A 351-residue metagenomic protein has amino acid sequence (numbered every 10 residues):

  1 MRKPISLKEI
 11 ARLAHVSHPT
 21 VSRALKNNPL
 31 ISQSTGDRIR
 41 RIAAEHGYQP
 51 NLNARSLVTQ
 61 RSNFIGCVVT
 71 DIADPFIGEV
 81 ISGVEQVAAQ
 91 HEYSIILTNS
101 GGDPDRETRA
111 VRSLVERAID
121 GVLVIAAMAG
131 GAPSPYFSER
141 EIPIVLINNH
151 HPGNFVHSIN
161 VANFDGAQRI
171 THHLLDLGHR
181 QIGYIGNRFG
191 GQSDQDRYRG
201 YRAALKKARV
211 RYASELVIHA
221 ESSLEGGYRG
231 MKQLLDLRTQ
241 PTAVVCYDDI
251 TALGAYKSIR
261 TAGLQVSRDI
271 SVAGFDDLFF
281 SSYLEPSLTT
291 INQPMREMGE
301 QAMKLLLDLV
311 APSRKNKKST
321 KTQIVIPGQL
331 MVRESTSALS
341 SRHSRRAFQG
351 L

Functional and structural regions predicted by a protein language model:
M1-S6, Q60-H172, D176, L234-D236: Alpha-helical recognition/docking segments in bacterial nutrient-uptake and carbohydrate-utilization systems
M1-S62, L351: N-terminal helix-turn-helix DNA-binding module of bacterial transcription factors
L13, H18-R23, L57-A73, H173 (+1 more regions): Short beta-strand segments enriched in small/hydrophobic residues
V69-E79, L97-R106, N149, I159-R169 (+5 more regions): Hinge/beta->alpha junction and helix N-cap segments in small-molecule ligand-binding domains
Q90-H91, R140, L205-Y212, D236-Q240 (+1 more regions): Short helix-capping segments at alpha-helix termini
R180-Q181, Y212-L216, Q265-V272: Short acidic capping loops at alpha-helix termini that bridge into adjacent secondary structure
K232-L351: Flexible loop/turn connectors
